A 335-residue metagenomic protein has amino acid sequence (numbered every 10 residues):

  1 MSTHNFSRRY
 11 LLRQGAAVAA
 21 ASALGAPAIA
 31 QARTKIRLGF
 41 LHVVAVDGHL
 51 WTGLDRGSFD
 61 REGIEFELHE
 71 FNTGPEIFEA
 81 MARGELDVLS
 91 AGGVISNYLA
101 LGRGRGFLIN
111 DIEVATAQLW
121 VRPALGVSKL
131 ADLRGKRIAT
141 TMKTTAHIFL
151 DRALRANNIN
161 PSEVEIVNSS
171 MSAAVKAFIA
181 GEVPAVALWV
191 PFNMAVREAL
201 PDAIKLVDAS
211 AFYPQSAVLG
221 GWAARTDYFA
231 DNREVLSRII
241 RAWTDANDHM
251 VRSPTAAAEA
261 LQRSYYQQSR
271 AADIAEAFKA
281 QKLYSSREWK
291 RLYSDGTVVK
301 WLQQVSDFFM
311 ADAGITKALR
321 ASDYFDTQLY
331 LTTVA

Functional and structural regions predicted by a protein language model:
S2-A19: N-terminal secretory signal peptides and thylakoid transit peptides that target proteins across membranes
G25-P27: N-terminal signal peptide c-region/cleavage motif recognized by signal peptidases
Q31-S170, A177, P184-V190, K205-L206 (+2 more regions): Short, glycine-/small- and polar/acidic-enriched structural segments that line small-molecule recognition paths
V46, D55, G74-I77, A146-F149 (+8 more regions): Stable alpha-helical elements in mature extracytoplasmic
G93-V94, A173-Q267: Pocket-lining segment of extracytoplasmic ligand-binding domains
A230-G314: Secondary-structure end/capping motifs
L302-A335: Conserved C-terminal helix/tail region of periplasmic/extracytoplasmic solute-binding proteins
